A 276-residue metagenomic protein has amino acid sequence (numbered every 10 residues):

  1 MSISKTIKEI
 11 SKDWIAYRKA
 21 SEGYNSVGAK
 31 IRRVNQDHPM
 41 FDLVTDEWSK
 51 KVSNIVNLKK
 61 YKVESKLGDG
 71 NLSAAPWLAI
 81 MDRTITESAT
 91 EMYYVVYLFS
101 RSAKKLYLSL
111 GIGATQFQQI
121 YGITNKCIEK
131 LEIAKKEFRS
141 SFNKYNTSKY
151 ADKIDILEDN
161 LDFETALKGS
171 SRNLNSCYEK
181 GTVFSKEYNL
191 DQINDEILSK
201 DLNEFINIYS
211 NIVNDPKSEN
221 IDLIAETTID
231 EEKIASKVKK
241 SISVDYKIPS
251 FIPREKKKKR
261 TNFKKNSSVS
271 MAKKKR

Functional and structural regions predicted by a protein language model:
M1-V44, S268-V269: Charged, often low-complexity linker/regulatory segments
R32-D37, R101-L161: Compact, glycine/acidic-enriched structural inserts
L43-N54: Short, well-structured hydrophobic secondary-structure segments
V52-L72: Short N-terminal edge-element motif at the start of the domain
S65-Y93: Amphipathic, interaction-prone secondary-structure segments
W77, M92-L98, K105-S109: Histidine-centered divalent-metal-coordination microenvironment in nucleic-acid enzymes
I85-A89, L98-A103, N173-E179: Short glycine/proline-enriched loop/turn "hinge" motifs that connect secondary-structure elements and lie
D155-R276: ATP-dependent helicase/translocase motor core
